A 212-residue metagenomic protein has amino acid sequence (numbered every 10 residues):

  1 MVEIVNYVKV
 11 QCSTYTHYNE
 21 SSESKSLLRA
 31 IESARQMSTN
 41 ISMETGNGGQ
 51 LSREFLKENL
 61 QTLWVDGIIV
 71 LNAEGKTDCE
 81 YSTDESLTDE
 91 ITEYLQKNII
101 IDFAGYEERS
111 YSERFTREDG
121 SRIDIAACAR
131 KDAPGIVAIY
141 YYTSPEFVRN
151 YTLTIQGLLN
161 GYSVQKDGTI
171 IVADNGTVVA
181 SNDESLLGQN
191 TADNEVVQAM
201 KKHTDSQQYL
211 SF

Functional and structural regions predicted by a protein language model:
M1-N47, R122-A126, A133, N160-T169 (+1 more regions): Juxtamembrane extracytoplasmic/periplasmic/luminal helical "stalk" adjacent to the first N-terminal
V2-E3, T16-N19, L28-Y94: N-terminal pre-first-transmembrane soluble regions of secretory-pathway and organelle membrane proteins
N47-F55, S82-T116, Y151-L159, D183-S211: Extracytoplasmic/periplasmic sensor domains and loops in membrane signaling proteins
N47-V65, D132-P134, Y141-V179: Solvent-exposed, extracytoplasmic
L71, G75-T83, I125-A127, G176-E184: Amphipathic coiled-coil signal-relay and dimerization helices
L71, T116, V172-A173: Hydrophobic alpha-helical segments, especially N-terminal targeting/anchoring helices
T77, R117-D119, P145: Solvent-exposed loop/turn segments at secondary-structure junctions within structured extracellular/periplasmic domains
D119-C128, P134-G135, D205-S206, F212: A short beta-strand signature within small-molecule sensing/ligand-binding domains used in signal transduction
